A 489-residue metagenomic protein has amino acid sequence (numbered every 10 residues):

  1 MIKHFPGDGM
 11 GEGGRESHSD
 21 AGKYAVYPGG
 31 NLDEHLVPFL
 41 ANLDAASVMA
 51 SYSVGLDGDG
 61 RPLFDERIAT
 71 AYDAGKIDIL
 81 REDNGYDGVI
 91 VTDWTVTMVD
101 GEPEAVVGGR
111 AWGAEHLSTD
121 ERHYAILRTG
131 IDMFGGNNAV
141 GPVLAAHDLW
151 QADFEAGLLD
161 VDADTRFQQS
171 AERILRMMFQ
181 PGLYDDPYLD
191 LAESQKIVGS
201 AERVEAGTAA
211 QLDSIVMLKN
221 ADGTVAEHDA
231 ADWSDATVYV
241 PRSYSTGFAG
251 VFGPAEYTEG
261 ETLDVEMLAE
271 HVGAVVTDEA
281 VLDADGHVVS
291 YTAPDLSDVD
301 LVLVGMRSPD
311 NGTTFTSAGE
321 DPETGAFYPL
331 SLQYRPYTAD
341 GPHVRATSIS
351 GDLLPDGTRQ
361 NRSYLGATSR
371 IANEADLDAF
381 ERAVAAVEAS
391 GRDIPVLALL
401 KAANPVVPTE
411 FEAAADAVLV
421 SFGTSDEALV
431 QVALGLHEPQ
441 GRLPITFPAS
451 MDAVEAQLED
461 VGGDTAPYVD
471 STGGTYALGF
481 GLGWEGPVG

Functional and structural regions predicted by a protein language model:
M1-L144, A152-R166: Second-shell residues forming the walls of enzyme active-site clefts
I2-D8, A139-V140, Q180-P181, S308 (+2 more regions): Short glycine-enriched loops at secondary-structure junctions
P6-G9, L183-L191, L303, R307: Flexible hinge/switch segments at interdomain interfaces of large molecular machines
L32-H35, A69-D73, H116-D120, A163-A171 (+4 more regions): Generic structural signal for well-ordered, non-membrane alpha-helical segments in soluble metabolic enzymes
W94, D100, H147-L149, G157 (+3 more regions): C-terminal non-catalytic regions of proteins with extracellular/luminal or membrane-system context
A163-D186: Mid-to-C-terminal alpha-helical segments outside catalytic/metal-binding sites
D190-V204: Histidine-centered catalytic/metal-binding microenvironments
